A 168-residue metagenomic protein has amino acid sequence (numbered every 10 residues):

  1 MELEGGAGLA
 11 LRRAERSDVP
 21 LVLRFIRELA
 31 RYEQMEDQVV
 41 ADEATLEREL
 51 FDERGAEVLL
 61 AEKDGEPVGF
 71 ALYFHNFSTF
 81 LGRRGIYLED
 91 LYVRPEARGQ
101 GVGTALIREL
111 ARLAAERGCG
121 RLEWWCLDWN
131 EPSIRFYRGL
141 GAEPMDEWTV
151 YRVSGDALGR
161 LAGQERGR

Functional and structural regions predicted by a protein language model:
A10-R24, M35: A short beta-loop-alpha structural element at the N-terminal edge of CoA-dependent acyl/N-acetyltransferase catalytic
L23-R48: Conserved GNAT-fold acetyl-CoA-binding loop/helix
R48-L60, Y87: A short helix-loop-beta-strand connector motif used in the catalytic cores of GNAT acetyltransferases and, in some
L60, E66-H75: Conserved beta-strand in the GNAT
L91-R98: A short, internal acetyl-CoA/4′-phosphopantetheine-binding micro-motif in the GNAT/acyltransferase core
T104, R108, E116, D128-E147: Conserved active-site alpha-helix within GNAT-family acetyltransferase domains
A115-W125: Conserved GNAT acetyl-CoA-binding A-motif
W124-S133, R152-G155: Conserved beta-strand-loop-alpha-helix junction that forms the acyl-donor binding cleft
